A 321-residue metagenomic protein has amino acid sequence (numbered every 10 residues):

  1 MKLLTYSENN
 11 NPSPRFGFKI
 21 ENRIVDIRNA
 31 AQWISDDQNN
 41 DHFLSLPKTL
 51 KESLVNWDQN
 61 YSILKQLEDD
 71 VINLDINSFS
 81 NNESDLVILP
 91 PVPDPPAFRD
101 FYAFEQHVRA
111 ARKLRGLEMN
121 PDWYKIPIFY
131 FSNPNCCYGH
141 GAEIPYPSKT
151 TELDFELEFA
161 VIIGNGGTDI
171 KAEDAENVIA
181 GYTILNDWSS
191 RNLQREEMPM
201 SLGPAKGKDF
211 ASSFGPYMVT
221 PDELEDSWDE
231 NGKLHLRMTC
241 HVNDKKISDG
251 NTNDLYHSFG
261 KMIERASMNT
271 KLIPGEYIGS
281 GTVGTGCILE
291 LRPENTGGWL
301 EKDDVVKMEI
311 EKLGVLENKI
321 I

Functional and structural regions predicted by a protein language model:
M1-E8, K19, H42-V242: Active-site microenvironments in enzyme catalytic cores
M1-I34: N-terminal accessory/capping or targeting/presequence segment of soluble
N9, P14, K51, K65 (+2 more regions): Catalytic-pocket segment enriched in acidic/His residues
I24-V25, F104, I247: Short, isolated positions in well-ordered beta-strands
D26-I27, D37-L44: C-terminal subregion of chymotrypsin/trypsin-like serine protease catalytic domains
R28-S35, A110-K113, D222-L224, G284-E290: Short regulatory "switch" loops immediately downstream of catalytic or recognition motifs within protein catalytic
A30-A31, D174-E176, T252-N253, I321: Composition- and surface-driven signal marking solvent-exposed, interaction-prone regions in large proteins
Q32-D37, P147, L255-F259: A short local loop/turn or secondary-structure capping micro-motif enriched for an aromatic residue
